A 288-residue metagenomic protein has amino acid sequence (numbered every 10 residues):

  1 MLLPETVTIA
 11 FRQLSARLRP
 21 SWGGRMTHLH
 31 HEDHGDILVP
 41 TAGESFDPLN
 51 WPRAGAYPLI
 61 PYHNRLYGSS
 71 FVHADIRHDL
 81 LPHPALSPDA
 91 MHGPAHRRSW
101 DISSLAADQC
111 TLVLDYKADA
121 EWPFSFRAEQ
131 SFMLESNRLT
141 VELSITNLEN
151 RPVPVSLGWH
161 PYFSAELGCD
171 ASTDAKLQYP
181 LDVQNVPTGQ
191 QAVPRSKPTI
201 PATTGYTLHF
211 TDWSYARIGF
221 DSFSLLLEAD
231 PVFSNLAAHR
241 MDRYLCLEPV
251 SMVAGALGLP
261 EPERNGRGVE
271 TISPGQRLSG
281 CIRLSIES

Functional and structural regions predicted by a protein language model:
M1-R12: Short, Gly/Pro- and small/polar-rich lid/capping loops
I9, P20, Y116-P161: Acidic, contiguous internal or C-terminal segments within carbohydrate-active enzymes that form a structured patch used
A10, P82-S136: Extended, loop-rich substrate-binding clefts of extracytoplasmic carbohydrate-active enzymes
R17-R77, H83, C246: Acidic-aromatic substrate-binding/catalytic surfaces of carbohydrate-active enzymes
F71-D79, L143, E270-E287: Short Pro-Gly-centered flexible turn/kink motifs
P152-P154, P161-P231: Active-site/ligand-binding surface loops and adjacent short beta/alpha elements that line catalytic pockets across
F220-G255: Glycine-rich active-site loops that engage anionic ligands at enzyme catalytic sites
L247-V269: A conserved acidic, glycine/proline-rich C-terminal tail/linker
